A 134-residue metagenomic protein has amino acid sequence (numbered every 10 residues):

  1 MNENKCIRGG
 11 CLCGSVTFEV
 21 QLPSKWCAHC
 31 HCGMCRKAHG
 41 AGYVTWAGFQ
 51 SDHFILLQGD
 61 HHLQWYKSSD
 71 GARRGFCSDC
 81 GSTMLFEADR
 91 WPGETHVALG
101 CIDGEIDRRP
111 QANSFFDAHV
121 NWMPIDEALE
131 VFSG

Functional and structural regions predicted by a protein language model:
M1-G134: A short Gly-Trp-Pro
